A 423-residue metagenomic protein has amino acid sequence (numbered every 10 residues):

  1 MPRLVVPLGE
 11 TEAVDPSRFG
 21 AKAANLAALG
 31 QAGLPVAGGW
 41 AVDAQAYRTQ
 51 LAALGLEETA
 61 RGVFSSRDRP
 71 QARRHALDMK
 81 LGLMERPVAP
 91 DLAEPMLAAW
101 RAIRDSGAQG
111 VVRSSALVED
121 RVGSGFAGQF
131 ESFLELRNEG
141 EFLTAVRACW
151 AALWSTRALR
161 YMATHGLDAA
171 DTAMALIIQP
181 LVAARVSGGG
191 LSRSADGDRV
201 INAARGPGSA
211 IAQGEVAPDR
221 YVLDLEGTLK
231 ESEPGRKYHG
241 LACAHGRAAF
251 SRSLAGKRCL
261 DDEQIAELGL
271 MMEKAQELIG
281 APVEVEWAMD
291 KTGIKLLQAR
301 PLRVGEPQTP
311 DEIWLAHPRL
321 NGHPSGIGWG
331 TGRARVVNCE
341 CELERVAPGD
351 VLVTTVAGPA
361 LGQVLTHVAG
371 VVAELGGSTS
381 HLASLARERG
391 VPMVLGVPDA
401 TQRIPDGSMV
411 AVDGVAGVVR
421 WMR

Functional and structural regions predicted by a protein language model:
M1-I177, R185-V186, E263, I327-C339 (+4 more regions): N-terminal beta-alpha lobe that positions the nucleotide/phosphoryl donor in ATP/NTP-coupled carboxylate activation
P7, A28, V111-R113, G125 (+12 more regions): Structured core elements
V42-T59, L225, L241-A242, E277-A316 (+1 more regions): Terminal amphipathic helices with adjacent charged low-complexity linkers/tails
E57, I211, P301-E306, W329-V346 (+2 more regions): Acidic, glycine-rich flexible loop/linker segments
A116, P180-V182, R205, M289-K291: Short, flexible loop/turn elements at secondary-structure junctions
A127-R157, A183-A242, A299-P324, G370-V372 (+2 more regions): Extended active-site and interfacial segments that coordinate phosphate-rich ligands in large catalytic machineries
A203-E284, M289-D290: Conserved catalytic alpha/beta cores of large enzymes that bind or transform nucleotide phosphates and polynucleotides
